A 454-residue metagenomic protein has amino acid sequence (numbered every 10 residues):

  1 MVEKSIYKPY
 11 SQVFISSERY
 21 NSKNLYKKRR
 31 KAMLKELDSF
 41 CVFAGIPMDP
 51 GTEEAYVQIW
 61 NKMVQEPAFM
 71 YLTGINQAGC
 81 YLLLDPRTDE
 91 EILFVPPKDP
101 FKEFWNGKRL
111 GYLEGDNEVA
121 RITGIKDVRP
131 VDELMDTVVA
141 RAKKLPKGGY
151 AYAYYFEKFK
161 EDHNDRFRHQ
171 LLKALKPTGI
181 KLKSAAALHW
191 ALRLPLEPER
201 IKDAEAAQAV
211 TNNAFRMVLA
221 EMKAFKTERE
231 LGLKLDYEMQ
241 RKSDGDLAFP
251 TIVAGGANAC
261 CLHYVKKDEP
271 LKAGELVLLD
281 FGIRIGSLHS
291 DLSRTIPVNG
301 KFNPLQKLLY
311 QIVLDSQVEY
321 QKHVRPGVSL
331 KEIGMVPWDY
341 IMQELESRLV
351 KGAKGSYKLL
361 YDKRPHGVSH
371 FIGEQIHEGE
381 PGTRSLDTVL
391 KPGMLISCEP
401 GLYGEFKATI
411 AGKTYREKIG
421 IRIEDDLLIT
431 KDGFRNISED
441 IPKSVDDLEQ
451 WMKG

Functional and structural regions predicted by a protein language model:
M1-G454: Active-site neighborhoods and metal-handling regions in enzymes and metal-associated proteins
